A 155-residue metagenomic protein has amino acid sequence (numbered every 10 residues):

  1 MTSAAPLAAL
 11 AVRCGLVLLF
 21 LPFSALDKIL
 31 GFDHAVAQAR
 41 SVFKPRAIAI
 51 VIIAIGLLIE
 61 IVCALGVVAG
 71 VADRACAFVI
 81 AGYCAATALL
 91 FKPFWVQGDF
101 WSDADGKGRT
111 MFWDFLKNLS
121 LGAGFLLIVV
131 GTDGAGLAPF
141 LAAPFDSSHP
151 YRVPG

Functional and structural regions predicted by a protein language model:
M1-H34, Q38, R46-V62, A69-G155: Extended, low-polarity transmembrane helix blocks
